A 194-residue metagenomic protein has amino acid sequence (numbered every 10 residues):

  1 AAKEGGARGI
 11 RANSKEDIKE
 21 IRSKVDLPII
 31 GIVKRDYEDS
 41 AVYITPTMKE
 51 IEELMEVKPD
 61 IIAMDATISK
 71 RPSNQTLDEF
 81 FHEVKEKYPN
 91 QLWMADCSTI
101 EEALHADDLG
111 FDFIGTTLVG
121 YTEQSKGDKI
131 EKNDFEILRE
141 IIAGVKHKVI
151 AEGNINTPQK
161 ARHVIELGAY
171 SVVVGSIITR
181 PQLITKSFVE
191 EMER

Functional and structural regions predicted by a protein language model:
A1-I10, E56-K58: Catalytic domains of carbohydrate-active enzymes, especially glycoside hydrolases
G5, S23-K24, V57, K87 (+4 more regions): Alpha-helix C-cap/termination motif
A7, L27, P59, Q91 (+3 more regions): Short glycine/serine/threonine/alanine-rich loop segments
I10, I29-I32, I62-M64, W93-A95 (+3 more regions): Hydrophobic faces of well-ordered beta-strands that scaffold small-molecule active sites in alpha/beta enzyme cores
R11-I30, A41-K49, A66-V84, I100-H105 (+3 more regions): Active-site-adjacent beta->alpha loops and helix N-cap segments on the catalytic face of soluble alpha/beta enzymes
V25-D39, K85-S98, A143-E152: Short beta-strand/loop segments at the ligand-binding rim of alpha/beta enzyme cores
D39-E56, S98-D112, K146-H147, A151 (+1 more regions): Catalytic cores of alpha/beta
F81, K85-P89, I165-I177: Short, electropositive alpha-helical surface patch
